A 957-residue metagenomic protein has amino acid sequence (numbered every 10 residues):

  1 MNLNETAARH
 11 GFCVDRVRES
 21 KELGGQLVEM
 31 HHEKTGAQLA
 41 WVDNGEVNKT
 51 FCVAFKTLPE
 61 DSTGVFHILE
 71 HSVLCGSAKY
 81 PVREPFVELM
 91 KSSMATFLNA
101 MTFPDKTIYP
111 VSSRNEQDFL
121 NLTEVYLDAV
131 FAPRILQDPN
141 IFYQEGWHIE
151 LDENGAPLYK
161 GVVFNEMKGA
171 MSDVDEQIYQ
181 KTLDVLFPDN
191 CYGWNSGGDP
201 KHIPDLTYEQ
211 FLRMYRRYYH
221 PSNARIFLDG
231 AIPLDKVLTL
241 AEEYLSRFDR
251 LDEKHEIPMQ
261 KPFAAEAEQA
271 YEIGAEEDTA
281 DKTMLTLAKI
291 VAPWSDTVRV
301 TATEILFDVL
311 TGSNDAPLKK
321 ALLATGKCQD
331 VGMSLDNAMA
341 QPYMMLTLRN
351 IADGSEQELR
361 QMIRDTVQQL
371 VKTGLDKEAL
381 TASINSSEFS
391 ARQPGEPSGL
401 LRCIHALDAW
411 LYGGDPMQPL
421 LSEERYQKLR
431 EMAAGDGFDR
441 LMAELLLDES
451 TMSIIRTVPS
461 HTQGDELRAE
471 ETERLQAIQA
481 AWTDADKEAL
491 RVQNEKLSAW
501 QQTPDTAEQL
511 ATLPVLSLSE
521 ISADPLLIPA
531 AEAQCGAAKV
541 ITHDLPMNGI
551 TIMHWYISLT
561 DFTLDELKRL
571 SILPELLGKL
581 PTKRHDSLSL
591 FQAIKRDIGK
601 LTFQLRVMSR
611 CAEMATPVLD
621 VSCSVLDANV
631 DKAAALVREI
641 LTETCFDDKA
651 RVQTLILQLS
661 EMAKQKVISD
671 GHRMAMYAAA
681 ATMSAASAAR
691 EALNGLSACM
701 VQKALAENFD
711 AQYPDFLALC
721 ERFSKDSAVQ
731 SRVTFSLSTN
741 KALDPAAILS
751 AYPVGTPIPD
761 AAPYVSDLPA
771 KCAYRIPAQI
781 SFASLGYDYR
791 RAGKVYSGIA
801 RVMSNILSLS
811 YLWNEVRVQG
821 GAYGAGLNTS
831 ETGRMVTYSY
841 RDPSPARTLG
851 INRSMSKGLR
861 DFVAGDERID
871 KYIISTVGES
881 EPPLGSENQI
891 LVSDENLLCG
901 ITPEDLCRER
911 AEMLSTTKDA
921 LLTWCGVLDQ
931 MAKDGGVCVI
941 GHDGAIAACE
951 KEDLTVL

Functional and structural regions predicted by a protein language model:
M1-T50: Non-catalytic terminal extensions that flank enzyme cores
N2-L3, S383-H543, R673-V765, K771-R775 (+2 more regions): C-terminal regions of mature proteins
G25, D43-D128, N140, S172 (+10 more regions): M16/MPP (pitrilysin/insulinase) zinc-metallopeptidase core fold and M16-derived inactive scaffolds
D43-G45, C52-A54, F164, K168-G169 (+9 more regions): His/Glu-based metal-binding/catalytic segments typifying zinc-dependent metallopeptidases
G76, R134, D138-E176, Q180-L183 (+13 more regions): Non-catalytic accessory/assembly modules
G76, V111-Y159, Q341-E396, L411-M417 (+6 more regions): M16/insulysin-pitrilysin zinc metalloprotease superfamily fold
N115, W147-G155, E166, A170 (+10 more regions): Short, conserved secondary-structure transition motifs
L285-E378, G536-P546, T551-C611, L717 (+6 more regions): Structured mid-domain segments that build the active-site/substrate or prosthetic-cofactor binding neighborhood
